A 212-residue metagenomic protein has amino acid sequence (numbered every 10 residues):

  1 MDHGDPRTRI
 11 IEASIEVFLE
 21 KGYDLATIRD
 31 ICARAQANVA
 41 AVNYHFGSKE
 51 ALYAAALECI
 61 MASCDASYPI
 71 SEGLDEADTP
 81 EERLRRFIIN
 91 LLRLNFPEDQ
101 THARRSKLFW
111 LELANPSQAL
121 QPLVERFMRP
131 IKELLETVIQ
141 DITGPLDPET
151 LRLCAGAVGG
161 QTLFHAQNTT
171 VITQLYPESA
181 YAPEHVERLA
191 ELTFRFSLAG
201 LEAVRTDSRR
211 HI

Functional and structural regions predicted by a protein language model:
R9, V17-A51, A55-C59: Helix-turn-helix
I10, S14-F18, V158, S197: Short hydrophobic clusters on alpha-helical segments that form packing/core surfaces in small helical domains
I11, E81-I88, V186-F194, L198: Short, amphipathic alpha-helical "lid/cap" segments that border enzyme active or binding sites
I60, C64-Y68: Conserved phosphoryl-transfer catalytic core
P69-A103, R152-V158: Hydrophobic alpha-helical connector segments
Q100, S106, L120-R129, Q140-T193 (+1 more regions): Hydrophobic/aromatic-rich alpha-helical bundle segments in the mid-to-C-terminal region
